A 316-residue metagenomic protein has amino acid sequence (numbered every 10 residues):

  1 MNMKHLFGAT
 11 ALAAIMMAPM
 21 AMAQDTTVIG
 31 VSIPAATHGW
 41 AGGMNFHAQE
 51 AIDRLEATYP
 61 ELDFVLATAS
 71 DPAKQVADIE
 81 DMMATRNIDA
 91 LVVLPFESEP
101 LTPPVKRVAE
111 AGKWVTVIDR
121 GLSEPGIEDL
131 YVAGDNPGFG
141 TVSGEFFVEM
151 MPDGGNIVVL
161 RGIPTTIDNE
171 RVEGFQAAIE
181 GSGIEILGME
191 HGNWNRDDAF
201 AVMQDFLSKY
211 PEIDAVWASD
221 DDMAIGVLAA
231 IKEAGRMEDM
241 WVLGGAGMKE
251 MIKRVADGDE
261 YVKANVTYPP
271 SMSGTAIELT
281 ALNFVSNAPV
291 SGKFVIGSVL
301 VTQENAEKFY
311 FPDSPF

Functional and structural regions predicted by a protein language model:
M1-A23: Gram-negative bacterial Sec-dependent N-terminal signal peptides
P19-F316: A residue-level marker of the well-folded mature domains of exported/periplasmic proteins
